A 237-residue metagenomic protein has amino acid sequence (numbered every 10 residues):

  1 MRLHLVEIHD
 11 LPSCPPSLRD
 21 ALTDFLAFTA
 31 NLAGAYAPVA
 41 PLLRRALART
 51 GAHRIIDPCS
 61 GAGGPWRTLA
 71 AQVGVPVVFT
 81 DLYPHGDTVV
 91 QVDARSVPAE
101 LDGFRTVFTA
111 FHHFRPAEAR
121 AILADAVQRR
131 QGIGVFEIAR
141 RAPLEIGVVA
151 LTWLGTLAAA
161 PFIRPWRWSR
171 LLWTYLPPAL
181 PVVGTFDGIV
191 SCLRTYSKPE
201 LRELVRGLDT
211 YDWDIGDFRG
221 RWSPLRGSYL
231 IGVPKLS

Functional and structural regions predicted by a protein language model:
M1-R54: Class I SAM-dependent methyltransferase Rossmann-like catalytic core, especially the SAM/SAH-binding loop
L3-E7, D187, S191-S237: Conserved Class I S-adenosyl-L-methionine
H53-E100: Class I SAM-dependent methyltransferase SAM/SAH-binding core
R105-V107: A conserved beta-strand element that flanks and buttresses the S-adenosyl-L-methionine
A110: Hydrophobic adenine-recognition pocket in adenosine-nucleotide-binding enzymes
F114-R129: A short, conserved alpha-helix within the catalytic core of class I
A126-A142: Conserved beta-strand signature within the Rossmann-like core of class I S-adenosyl-L-methionine
G147-V205, D214-I215: C-terminal alpha-helical "lid/dimerization" subdomain adjacent to the S-adenosyl-L-methionine
